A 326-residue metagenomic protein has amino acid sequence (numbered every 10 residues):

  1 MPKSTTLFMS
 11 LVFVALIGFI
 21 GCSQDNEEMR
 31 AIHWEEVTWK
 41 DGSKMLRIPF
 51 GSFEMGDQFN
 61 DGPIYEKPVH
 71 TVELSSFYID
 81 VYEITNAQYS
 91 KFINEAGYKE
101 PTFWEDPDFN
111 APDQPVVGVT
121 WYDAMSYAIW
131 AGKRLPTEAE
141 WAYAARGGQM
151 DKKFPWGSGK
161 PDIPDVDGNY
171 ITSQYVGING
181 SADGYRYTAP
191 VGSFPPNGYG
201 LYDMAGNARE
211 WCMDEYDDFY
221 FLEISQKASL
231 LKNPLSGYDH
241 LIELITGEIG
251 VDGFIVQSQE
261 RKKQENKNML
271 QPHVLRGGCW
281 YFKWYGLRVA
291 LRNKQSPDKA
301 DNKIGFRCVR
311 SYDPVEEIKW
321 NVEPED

Functional and structural regions predicted by a protein language model:
M1-M9: Bacterial N-terminal signal peptides that target proteins for export
V12-F13: Hydrophobic helical h-region of N-terminal Sec-dependent signal peptides in bacterial secretory/periplasmic proteins
I20-G21: C-terminal motif of bacterial Sec signal peptides marking the signal peptidase cleavage site
Q24-A31: Bacterial Sec signal peptide processing site at the extreme N-terminus
H33-E35, N60-P68, R261-K263, R292-P297: Short, P/G- and charge-enriched loop/turn segments at secondary-structure junctions
V37-P101, V119-Y122, G206, Y312: A short glycine-rich, aromatic-capped structural motif
E54, Q58-N60, K99-V289, P324-E325: Functional-site microenvironments in short loops/helix caps that host divalent-cation chemistry
D301-I318, V322: Short, structured beta-strand segments at or near domain termini in extracellular proteins/domains
